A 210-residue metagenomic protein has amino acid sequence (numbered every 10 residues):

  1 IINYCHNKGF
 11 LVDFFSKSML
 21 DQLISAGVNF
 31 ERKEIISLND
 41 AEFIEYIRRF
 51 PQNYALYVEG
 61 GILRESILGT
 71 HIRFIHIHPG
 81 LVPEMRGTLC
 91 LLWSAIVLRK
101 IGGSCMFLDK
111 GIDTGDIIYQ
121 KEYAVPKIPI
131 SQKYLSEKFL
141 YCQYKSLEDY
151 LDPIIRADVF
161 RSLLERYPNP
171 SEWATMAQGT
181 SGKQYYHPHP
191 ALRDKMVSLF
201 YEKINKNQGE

Functional and structural regions predicted by a protein language model:
I1-E210: One-carbon transfer enzymes
